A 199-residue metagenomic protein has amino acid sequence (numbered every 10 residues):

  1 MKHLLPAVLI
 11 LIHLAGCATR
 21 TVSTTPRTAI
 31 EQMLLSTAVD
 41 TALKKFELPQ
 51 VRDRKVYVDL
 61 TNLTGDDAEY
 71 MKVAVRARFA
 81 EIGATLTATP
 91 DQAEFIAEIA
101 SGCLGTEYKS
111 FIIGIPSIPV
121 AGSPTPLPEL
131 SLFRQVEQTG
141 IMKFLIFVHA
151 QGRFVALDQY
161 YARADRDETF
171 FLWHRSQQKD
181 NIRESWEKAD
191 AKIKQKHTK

Functional and structural regions predicted by a protein language model:
M1-C17: Sec-dependent bacterial lipoprotein signal peptides
H3, T61-L63, A100-L104: Histidine- and/or cysteine-centered catalytic micro-motif in compact active-site loops
C17-A80, N181-K199: A structural "domain/chain start" motif
A77, I82-T85, P90-R153, Y161-K199: Surface-exposed short loop/turn segments
D158: Catalytic Cys-His active-site segments of thiol-dependent hydrolases/isopeptidases
